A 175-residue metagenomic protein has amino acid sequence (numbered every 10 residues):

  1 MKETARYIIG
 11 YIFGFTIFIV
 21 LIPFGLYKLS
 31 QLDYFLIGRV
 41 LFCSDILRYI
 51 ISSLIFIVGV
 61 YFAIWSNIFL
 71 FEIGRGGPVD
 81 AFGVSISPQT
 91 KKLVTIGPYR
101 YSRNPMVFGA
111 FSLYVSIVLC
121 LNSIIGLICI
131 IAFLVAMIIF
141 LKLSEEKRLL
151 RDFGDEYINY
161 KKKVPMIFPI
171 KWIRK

Functional and structural regions predicted by a protein language model:
M1-I96, F108-K175: Membrane-anchoring alpha-helices and their flanking helix-loop junctions
Y101-P105: Histidine-centered phosphotransfer motif of kinases
